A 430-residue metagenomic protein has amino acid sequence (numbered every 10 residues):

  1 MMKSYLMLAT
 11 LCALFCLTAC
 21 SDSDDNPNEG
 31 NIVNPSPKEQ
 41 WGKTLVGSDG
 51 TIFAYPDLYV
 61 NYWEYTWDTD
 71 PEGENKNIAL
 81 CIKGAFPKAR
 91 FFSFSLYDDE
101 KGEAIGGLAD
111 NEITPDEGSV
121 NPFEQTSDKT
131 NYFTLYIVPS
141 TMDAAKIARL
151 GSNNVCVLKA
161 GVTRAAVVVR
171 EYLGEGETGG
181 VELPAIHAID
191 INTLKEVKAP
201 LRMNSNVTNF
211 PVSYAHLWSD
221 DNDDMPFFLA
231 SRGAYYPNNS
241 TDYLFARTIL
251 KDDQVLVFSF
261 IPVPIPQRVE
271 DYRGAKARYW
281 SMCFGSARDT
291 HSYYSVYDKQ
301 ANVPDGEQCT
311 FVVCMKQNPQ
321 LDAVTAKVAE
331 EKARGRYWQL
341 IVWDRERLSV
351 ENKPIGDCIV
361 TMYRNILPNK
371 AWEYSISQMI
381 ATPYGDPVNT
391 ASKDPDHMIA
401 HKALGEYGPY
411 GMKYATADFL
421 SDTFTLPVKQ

Functional and structural regions predicted by a protein language model:
K3-T10: Sec-dependent signal peptide recognition, specifically the positively charged N-region followed immediately by
T10-A13, G84: Residue-level detector of alpha-helix boundary/anchor positions
C16-A19: C-terminal motif of bacterial Sec signal peptides marking the signal peptidase cleavage site
S21-D24: Bacterial signal peptide processing site
N26-N28: Ser/Thr-rich, Pro/Gly/Ala-heavy low-complexity intrinsically disordered linkers and tails of secreted extracellular
G30-Q430: A compositional/structural signature for long, glycine/proline-rich flexible linkers and loops on extracytoplasmic
